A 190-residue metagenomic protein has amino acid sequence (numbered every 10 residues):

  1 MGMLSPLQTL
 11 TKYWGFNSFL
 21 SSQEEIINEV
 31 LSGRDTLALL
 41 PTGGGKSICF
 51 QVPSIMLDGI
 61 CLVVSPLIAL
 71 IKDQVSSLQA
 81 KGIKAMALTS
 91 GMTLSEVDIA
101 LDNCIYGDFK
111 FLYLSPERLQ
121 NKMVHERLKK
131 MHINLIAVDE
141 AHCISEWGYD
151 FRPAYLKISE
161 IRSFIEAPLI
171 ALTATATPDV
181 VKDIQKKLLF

Functional and structural regions predicted by a protein language model:
G2-P41: Conserved pre-motif I regulatory segment
S32-A38, G59-C61, D108-K110, A167: Pre-Walker A (Motif I) flank of P-loop NTPase domains
G33-V52, L62-S65, T173-A176: Walker A/P-loop
G44, Q51, M92-L135, S145-Y149: Conserved helix/coil segment N-terminal to the catalytic DExD/H
G45-D58, I71, A154: Motif I (Walker A/P-loop) of helicase-class P-loop NTPases
C61-V63, I68-L114, D183: Conserved nucleic-acid-binding Ia/Ib motif block in the N-terminal RecA-like helicase ATPase lobe
I68-L70, M92-L94, R118-Q120, H142-C143 (+1 more regions): Conserved nucleotide-binding/hydrolysis micro-motifs of P-loop NTPases
K129-F190: Post-DEXD/H (motif II) to motif III coupling segment of the RecA-like Helicase ATP-binding lobe
